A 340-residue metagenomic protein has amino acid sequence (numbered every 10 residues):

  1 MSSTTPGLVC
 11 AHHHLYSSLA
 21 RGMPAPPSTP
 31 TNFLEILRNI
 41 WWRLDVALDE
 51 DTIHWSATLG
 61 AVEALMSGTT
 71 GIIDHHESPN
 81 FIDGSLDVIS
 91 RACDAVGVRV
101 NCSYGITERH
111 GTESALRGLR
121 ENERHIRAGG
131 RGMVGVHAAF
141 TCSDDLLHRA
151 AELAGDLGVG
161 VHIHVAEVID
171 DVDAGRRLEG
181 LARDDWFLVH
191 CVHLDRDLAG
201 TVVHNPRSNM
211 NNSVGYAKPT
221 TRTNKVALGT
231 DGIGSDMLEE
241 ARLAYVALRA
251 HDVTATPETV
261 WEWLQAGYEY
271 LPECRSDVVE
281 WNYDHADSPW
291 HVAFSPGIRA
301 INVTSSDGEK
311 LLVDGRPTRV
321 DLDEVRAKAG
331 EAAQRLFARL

Functional and structural regions predicted by a protein language model:
P6-S18, H76, G160-E167: Histidine-centered catalytic micro-motifs
H12, G68, C93, V134 (+6 more regions): Divalent metal-coordination and catalytic microenvironments
L19-I53, I82, G97, H110 (+4 more regions): Active-site gating loops and adjacent loop-to-helix segments of metal-dependent hydrolytic enzymes
M23-V98, R120-R127, G330-A332, A338: Alpha-helical scaffold segments that flank or form the walls of functional sites
F81-F187, C191-V192: Metal-coordinating catalytic core of metallo-dependent amide/deamination hydrolases
G180-H285, F294-S295: Active-site-adjacent C-terminal substructures of enzyme catalytic domains
E262-L340: Active-site microenvironment of metallo-dependent hydrolases
